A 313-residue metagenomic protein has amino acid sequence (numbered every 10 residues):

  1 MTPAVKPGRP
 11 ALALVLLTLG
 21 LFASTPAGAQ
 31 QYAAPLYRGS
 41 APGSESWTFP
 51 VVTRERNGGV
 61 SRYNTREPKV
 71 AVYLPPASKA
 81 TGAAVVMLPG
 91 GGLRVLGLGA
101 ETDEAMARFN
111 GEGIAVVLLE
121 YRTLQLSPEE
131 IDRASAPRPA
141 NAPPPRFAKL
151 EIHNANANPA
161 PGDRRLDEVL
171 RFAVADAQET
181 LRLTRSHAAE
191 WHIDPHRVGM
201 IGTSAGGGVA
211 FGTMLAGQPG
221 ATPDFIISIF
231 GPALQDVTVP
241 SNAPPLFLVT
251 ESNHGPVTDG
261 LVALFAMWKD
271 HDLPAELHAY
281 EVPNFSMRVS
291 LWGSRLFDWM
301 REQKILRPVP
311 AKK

Functional and structural regions predicted by a protein language model:
Q30-K79: N-terminal cap/lid segment of alpha/beta-hydrolase-fold proteins
T81-G90: Short beta-strand element of the alpha/beta-hydrolase
P89-R94, S252: Active-site glycine-rich loops that stabilize anionic/oxyanionic intermediates across multiple enzyme folds
G99-V117: Short amphipathic alpha-helix adjacent to the substrate-entry channel of hydrolases
D132-A188: Alpha/beta-hydrolase active-site loop
R171-A243: Primarily recognizes the serine-hydrolase "nucleophile elbow" in alpha/beta-hydrolase and SGNH/GDSL folds
D224-A279: The feature captures the conserved acid-bearing segment of alpha/beta-hydrolase catalytic domains
V262-F265, K269-K313: C-terminal catalytic histidine-bearing segment of alpha/beta-hydrolase fold enzymes
